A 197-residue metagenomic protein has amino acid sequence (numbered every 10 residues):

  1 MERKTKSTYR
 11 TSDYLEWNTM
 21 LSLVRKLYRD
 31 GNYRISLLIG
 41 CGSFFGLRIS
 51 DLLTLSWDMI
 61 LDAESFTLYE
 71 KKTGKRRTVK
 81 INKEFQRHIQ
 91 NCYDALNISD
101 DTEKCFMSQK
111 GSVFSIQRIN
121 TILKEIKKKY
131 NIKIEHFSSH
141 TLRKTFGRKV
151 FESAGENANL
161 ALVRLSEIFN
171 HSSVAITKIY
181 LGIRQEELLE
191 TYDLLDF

Functional and structural regions predicted by a protein language model:
M1-L21, G74-K83, T102: DNA breakage-rejoining catalytic core of tyrosine-based enzymes
E2, L15-F45, E156-N157: Basic, Lys/Arg- and aromatic-enriched nucleic-acid-binding interface segment
T19, T54-F85: Conserved tyrosine-mediated DNA breakage-rejoining catalytic core shared by Y-recombinases
I35-S50, S65, R148-S153: Short pre-functional
D51-L53, G147, G155-N170: Active-site-proximal segment of tyrosine recombinases
E70-G74, F169-L194: Catalytic-site neighborhood detector that most strongly recognizes the C-terminal catalytic loop/helix of tyrosine
K71-Q90, T102-K124: C-terminal catalytic core of Y-nucleophile DNA break-rejoin enzymes
K133-S153: Short basic/aromatic active-site micro-motif
